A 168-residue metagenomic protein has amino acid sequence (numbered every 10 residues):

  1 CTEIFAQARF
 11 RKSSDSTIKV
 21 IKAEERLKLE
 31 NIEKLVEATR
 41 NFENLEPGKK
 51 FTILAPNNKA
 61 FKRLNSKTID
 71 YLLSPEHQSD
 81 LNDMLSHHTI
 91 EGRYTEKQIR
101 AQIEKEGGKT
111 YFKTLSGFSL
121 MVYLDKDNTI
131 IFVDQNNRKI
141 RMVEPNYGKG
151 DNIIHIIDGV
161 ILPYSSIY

Functional and structural regions predicted by a protein language model:
C1-T2: Bacterial N-terminal signal peptides
F5-Y168: Mature, structured domains of secreted/extracytosolic soluble proteins
